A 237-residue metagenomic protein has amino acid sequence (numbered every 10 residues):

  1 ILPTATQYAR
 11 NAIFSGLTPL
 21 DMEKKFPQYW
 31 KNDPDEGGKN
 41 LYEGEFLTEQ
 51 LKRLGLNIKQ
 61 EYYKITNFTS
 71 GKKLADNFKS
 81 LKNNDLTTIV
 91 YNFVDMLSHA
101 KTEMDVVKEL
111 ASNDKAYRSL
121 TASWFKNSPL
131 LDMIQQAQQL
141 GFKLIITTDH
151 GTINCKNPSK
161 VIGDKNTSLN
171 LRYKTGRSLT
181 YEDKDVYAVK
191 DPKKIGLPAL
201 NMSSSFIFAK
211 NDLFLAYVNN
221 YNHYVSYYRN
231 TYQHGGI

Functional and structural regions predicted by a protein language model:
I1-I237: Feature captures the catalytic ectodomains and active-site-proximal regions of enzymes that hydrolyze or transfer
